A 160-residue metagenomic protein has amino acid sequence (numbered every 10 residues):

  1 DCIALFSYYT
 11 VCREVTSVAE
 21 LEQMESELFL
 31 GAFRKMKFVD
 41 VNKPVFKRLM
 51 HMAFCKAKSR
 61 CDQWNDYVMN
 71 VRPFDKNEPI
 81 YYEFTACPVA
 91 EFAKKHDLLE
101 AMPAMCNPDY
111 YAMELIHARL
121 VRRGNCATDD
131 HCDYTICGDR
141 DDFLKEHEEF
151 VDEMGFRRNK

Functional and structural regions predicted by a protein language model:
D1-K95: Amphipathic interaction/junction segments at domain boundaries or subunit interfaces
M50-A53, D62-Y67, A101-P103, E114-A118 (+1 more regions): Short amphipathic alpha-helical surface micro-motifs
N70-T128: Short, hydrophobic/π-rich interface segment
D75-K76, G138-R140: Short acidic-glycine loop/turn motifs at beta-strand connectors
V89-E91, D139-E146: Short, charged/polar, Gly/Pro-enriched secondary-structure boundary elements
R123, D129-D139: C-terminal edge-of-domain segments
E149-K160: Short, cationic low-complexity segments
